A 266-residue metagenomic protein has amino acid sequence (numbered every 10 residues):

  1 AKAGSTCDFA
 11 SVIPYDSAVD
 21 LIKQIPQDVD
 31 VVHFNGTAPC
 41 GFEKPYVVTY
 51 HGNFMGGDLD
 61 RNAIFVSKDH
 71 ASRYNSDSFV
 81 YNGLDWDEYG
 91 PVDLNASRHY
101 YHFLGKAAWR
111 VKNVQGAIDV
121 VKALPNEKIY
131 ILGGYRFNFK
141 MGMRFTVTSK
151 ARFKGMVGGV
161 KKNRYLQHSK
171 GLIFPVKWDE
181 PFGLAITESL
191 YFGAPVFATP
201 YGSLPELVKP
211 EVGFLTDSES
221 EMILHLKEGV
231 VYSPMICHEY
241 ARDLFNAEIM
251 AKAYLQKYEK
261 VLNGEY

Functional and structural regions predicted by a protein language model:
D16, V230-Y266: A charged, aromatic-enriched C-terminal amphipathic alpha-helix characteristic of glycosyltransferases across folds
D77-L84, E88-L132: Conserved donor-binding/catalytic core segment of Leloir-type glycosyltransferases
A108-K112, V176-L184, P205-E206: Nucleotide-sugar-dependent
M141-V160: Nucleotide-activated donor-binding/catalytic signature segment of Leloir-type glycosyltransferases, i.e., the conserved
N163, I186-Y191, P205-E206: Short alpha-helical segment that forms part of, or immediately flanks, the ligand-binding pocket in carbohydrate-active
E180-G183, L190, P200: Short glycine/acidic-rich beta->alpha loop that forms part of the nucleotide-sugar donor binding site in diverse
P195-A198: Short hydrophobic beta-strand element within catalytic cores of glycosyltransferases and related nucleotide-activated
P210-S220, L226-V231: Conserved acidic donor-binding segment of nucleotide-sugar-dependent glycosyltransferases
